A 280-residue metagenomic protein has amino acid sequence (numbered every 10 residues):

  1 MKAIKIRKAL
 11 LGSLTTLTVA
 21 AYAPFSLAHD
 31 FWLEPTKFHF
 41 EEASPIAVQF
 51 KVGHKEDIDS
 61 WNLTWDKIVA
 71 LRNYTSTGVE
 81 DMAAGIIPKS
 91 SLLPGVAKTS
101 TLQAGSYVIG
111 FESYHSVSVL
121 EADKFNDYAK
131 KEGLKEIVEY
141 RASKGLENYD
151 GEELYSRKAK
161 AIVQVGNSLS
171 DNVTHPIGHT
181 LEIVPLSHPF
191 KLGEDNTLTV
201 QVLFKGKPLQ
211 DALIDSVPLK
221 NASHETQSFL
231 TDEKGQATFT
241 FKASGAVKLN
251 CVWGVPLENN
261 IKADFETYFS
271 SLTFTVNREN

Functional and structural regions predicted by a protein language model:
A28-G85: Start-of-domain marker
H29-A47, Y128, E132-L198, L203-P208 (+2 more regions): Beta-strand-rich domain onsets/edges
K55-N62, Q201-L209: Structural motif
D57, S113-A122, V255-N260: Short acidic/polar inter-strand loop motif in beta-rich domains
T64-D66, K207-P218: Short, ordered, surface-exposed loop/turn motifs in non-cytosolic proteins
A70-V79, L213-S228: Short amphipathic beta-strand segments in non-cytosolic proteins
L93-A97, T231-G245: Glycine-centered loop-to-beta-strand initiation motif
